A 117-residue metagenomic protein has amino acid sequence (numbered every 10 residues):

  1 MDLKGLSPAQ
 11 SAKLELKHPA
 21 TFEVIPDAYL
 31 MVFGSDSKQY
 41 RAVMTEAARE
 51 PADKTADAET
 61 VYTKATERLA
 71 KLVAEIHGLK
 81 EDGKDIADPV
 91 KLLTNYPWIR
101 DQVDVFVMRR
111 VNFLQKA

Functional and structural regions predicted by a protein language model:
M1-D53, F113-A117: Short, charged/polar N-terminal "headpieces" of proteins
D2-G5, E75-G78, K91: Residue-level preference for alpha-helix termini and adjacent loops
F33-D36, T63, N95, D104-V105: Coiled-coil-like amphipathic alpha-helices with heptad-repeat character
R49, D53, E75-D82: General structural signal for alpha-helix termini and helix-helix connectors
T55-A65, T94-W98: Structural motif
A65-L79: A short, structured beta-strand/loop element
G78-A117: C-terminal charged interaction modules
